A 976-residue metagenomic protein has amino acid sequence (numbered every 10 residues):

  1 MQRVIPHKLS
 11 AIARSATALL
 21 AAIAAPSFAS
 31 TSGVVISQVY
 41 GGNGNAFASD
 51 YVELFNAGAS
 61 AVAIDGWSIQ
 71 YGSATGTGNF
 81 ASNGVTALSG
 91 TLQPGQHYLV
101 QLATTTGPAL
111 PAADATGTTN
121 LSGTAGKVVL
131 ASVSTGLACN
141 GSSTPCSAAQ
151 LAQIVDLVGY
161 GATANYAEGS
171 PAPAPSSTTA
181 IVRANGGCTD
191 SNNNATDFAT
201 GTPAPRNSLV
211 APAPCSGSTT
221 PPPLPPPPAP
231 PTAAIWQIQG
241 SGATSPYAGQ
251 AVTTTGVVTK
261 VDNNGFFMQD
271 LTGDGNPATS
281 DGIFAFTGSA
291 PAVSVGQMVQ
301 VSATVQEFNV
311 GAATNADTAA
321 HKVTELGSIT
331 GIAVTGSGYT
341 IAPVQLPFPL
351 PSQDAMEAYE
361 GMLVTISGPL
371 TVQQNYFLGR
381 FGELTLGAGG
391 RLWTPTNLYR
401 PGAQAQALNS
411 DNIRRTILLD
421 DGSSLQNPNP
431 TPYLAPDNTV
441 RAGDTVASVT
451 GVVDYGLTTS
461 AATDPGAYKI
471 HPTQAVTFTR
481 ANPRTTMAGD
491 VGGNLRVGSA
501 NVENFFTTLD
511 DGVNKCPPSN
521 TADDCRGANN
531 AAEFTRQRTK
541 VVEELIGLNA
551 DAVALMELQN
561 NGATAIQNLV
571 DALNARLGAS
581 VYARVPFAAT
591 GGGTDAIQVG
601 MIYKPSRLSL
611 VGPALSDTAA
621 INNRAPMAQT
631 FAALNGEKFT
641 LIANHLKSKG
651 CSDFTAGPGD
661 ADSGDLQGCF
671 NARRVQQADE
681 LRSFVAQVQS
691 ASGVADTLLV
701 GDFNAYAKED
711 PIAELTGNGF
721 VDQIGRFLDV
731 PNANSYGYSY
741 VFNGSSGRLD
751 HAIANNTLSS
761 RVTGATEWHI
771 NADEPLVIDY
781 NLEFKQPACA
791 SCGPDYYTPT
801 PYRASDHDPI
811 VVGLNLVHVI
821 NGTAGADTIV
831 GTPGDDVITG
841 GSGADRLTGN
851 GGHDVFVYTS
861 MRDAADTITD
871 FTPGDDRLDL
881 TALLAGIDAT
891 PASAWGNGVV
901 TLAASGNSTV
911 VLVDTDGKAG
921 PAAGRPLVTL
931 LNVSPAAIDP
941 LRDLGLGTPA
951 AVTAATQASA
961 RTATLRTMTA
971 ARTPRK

Functional and structural regions predicted by a protein language model:
Q2-F28: Gram-negative bacterial Sec-dependent N-terminal signal peptides
S27-G42, S218-A248, T486-D490, V817-D827 (+2 more regions): Boundary/junction segments of secreted and surface-exposed precursor proteins
A29-S177, N192, S216, T232-S241 (+5 more regions): Activation on beta-sandwich/Ig-like modules and their edge loops
F47, D702, N821, A826-G896: Acidic, glycine-rich calcium-binding repeat modules characteristic of RTX/beta-roll and related beta-solenoid repeat
A48, G90-Q93, H97, A103-T105 (+10 more regions): Divalent cation-coordinating acidic motifs and surrounding scaffolds that mediate Ca2+/Mg2+/Mn2+/Zn2+-dependent binding
T116-S208, E307-N427, V440, R496 (+6 more regions): Conserved beta-structured recognition patch
A184-P203, V817-V819, N897-K976: Low-complexity acidic/polar repeat-biased segments
A213-T521, R536-V542, A575-R576, L608 (+5 more regions): Extended non-catalytic accessory segments flanking core domains
